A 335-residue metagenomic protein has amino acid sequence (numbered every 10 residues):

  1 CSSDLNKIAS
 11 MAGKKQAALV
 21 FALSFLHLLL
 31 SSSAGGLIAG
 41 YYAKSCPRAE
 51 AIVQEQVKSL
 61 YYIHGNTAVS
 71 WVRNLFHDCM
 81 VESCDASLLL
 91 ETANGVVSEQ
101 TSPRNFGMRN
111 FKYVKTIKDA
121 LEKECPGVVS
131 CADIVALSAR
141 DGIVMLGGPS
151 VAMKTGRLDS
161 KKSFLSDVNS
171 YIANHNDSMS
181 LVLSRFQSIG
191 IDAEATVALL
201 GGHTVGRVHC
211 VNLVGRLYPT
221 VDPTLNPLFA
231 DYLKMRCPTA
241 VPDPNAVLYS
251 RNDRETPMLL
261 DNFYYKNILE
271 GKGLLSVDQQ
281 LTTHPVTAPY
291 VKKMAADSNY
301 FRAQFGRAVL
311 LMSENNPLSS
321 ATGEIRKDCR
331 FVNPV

Functional and structural regions predicted by a protein language model:
C1-S2: Short, small-residue-biased leader/transition segments that mark boundaries at the very start of proteins
L5: Long C-terminal interaction/binding lobes of large macromolecular proteins
A9-V335: Catalytic cores of secreted/periplasmic or lumenal enzymes
